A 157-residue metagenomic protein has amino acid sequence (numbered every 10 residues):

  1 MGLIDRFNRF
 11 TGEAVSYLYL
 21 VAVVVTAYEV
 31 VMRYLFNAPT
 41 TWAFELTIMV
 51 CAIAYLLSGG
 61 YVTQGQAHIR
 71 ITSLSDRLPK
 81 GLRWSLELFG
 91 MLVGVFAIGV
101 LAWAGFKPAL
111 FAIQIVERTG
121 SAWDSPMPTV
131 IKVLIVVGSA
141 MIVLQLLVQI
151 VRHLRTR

Functional and structural regions predicted by a protein language model:
M1-R157: Alpha-helical transmembrane segments and membrane-interface helix-loop junctions in multi-pass membrane proteins
